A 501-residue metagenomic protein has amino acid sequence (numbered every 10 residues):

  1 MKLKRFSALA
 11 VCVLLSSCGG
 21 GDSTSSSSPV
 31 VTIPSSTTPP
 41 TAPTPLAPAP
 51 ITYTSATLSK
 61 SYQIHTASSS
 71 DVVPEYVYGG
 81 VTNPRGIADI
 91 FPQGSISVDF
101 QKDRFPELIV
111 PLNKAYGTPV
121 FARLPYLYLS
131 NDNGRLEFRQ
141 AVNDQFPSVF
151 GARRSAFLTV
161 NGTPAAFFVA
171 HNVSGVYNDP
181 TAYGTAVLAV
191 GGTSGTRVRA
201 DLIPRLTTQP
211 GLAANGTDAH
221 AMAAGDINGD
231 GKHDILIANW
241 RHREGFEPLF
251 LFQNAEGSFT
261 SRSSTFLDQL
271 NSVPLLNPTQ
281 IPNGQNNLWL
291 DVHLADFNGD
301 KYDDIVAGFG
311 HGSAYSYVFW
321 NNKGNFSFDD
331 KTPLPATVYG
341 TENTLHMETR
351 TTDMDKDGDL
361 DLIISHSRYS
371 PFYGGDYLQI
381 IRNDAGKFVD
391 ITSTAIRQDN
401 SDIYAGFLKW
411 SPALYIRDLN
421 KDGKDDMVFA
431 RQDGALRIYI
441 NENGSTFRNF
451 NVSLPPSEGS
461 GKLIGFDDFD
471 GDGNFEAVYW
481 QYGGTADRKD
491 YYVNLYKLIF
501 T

Functional and structural regions predicted by a protein language model:
L3, S7-S55: Bacterial Sec-dependent N-terminal signal peptides
A42-I90, L129-F150, L188-T217, F252-N287 (+5 more regions): Blade-edge motifs of beta-propeller repeat domains
T82-A115: Beta-strand-rich domains and repeat architectures in extracellular enzymes and scaffolds, especially beta-propellers
F91-K102, G151-A165, D218-G229, N277-Q280 (+4 more regions): Beta-propeller blade termini
K102-L112, N161-H171, G229-A238, G299-G308 (+3 more regions): Acidic/hydrophobic-patterned starts of short beta strands in beta-sheet-rich repeat architectures
K114-T118, N172-Y177, R241-E244, H311-S313 (+3 more regions): Short glycine/acidic-enriched loop and turn motifs that connect beta-strands
L124-L127, G184-V187, P248-L251, Y315-V318 (+3 more regions): A short loop-to-beta-strand structural motif that recurs across blades of beta-propeller domains
G465-T501: Blade-level signature of beta-propeller repeat domains, shared across WD40, Kelch, NHL, RCC1 and BNR/Asp-box propellers
